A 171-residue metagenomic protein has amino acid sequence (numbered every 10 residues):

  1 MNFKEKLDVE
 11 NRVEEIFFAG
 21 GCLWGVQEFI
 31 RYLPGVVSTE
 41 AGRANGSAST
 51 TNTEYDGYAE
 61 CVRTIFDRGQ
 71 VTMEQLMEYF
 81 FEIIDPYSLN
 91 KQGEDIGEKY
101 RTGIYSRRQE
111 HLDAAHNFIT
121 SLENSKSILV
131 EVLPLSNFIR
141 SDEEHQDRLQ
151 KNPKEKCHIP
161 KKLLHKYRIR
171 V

Functional and structural regions predicted by a protein language model:
M1-V171: Flexible coil/turn and secondary-structure edge motifs
